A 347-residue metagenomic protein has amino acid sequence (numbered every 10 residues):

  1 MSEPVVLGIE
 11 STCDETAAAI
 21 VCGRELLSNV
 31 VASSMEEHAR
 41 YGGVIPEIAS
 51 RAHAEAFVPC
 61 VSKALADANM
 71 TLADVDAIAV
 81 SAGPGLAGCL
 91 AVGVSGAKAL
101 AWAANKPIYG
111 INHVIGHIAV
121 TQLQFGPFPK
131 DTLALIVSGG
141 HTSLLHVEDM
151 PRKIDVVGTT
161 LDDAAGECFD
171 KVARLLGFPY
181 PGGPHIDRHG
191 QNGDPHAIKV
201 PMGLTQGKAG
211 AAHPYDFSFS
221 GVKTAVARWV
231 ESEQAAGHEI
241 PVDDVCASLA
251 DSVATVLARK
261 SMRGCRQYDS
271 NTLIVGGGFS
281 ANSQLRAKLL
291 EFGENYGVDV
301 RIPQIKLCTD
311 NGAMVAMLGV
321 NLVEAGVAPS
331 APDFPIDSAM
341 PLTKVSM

Functional and structural regions predicted by a protein language model:
M1-P4, I111-L133, L318: Conserved phosphate-binding catalytic cores of ATP/NTP-utilizing and phosphoryl-transfer enzymes
P4-D74, V80-P84, H117: N-terminal beta-alpha supersecondary unit
T16-V21, A134-I136, T142-H146: Short beta-strand scaffold segments in enzyme catalytic cores
N29, T71, R188-L273, Q284-Y296 (+2 more regions): A contiguous, well-structured pocket-lining segment that forms one wall/lid of small-molecule binding clefts in soluble
L72-S81, D269-F279, R301-P303: Short glycine-rich phosphate-binding loop at a beta-alpha junction
V80-A104, L123-Q124, S283-F292: Short Gly/Thr/Asp-enriched flexible loops that form oxyanion-binding sites at enzyme active sites
G110-I111, L290-V315, A328: Conserved phosphate-binding/catalytic loops in two-lobed NTP-binding clefts
G126, D149-D194, K223-T224, R228-Q234: Glycine-rich phosphate-binding loop plus the immediately following alpha-helix
